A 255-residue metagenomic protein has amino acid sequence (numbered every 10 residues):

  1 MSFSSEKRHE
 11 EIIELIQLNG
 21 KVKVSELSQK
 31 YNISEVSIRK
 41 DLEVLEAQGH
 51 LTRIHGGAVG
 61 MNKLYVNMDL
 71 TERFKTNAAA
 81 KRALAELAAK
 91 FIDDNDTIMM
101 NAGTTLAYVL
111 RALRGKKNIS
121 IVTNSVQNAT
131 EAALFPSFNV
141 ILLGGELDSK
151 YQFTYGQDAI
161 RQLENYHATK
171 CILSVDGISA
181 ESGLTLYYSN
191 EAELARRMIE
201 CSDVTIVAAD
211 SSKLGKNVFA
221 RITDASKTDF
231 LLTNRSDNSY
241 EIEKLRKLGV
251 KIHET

Functional and structural regions predicted by a protein language model:
S2-K7, E14, G20-L27, N32-S34 (+3 more regions): Conserved phosphate- and dinucleotide-binding cores of soluble alpha/beta proteins, encompassing both enzyme active
S2-S25, K30, V36-M99, L110-K116 (+3 more regions): HTH-adjacent hinge/linker in prokaryotic transcriptional regulators
N101-G103: Glycine-rich beta-strand-to-loop/alpha-helix junction loops that act as flexible
K116-K117, S202: A structural signal for short coil/turn segments at secondary-structure junctions
